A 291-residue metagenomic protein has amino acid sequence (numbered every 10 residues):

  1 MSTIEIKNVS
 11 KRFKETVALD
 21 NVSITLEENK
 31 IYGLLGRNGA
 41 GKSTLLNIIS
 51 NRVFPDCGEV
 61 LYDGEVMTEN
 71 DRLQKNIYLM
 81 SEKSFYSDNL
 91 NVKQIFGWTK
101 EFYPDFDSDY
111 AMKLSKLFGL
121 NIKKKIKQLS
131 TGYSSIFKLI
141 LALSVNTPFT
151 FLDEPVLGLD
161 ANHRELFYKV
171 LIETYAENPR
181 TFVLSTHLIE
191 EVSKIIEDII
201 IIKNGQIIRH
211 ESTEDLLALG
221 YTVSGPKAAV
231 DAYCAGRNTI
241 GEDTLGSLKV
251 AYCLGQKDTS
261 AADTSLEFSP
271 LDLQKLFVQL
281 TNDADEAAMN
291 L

Functional and structural regions predicted by a protein language model:
L26, G58-L73: Conserved ABC transporter NBD signature motif
G36-G41: Walker A (P-loop) phosphate-binding loop of ABC-type ATPase nucleotide-binding domains
S50: Helix-to-loop junction immediately C-terminal to a conserved catalytic motif
R72, S81-K138: ABC-family P-loop ATPase nucleotide-binding domains
V156-L157: Short loop immediately C-terminal to the Walker-B catalytic DE motif in ABC-type ATPase nucleotide-binding domains
G241-L291: C-terminal coupling/interaction segments
